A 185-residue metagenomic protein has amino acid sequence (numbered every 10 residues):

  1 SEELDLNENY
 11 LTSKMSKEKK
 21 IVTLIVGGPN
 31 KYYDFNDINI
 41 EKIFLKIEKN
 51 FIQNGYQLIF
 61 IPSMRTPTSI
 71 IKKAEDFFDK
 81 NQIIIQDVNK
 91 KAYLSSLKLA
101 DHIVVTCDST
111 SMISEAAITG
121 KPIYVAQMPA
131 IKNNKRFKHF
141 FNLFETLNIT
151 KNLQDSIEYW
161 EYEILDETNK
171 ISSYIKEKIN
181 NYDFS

Functional and structural regions predicted by a protein language model:
S1-N36, L153, E158-L165: A nucleotide-sugar donor-handling region in carbohydrate enzymes
P29-P62, T66: Conserved catalytic-core segment of nucleotide-activated headgroup transferases in glycan assembly
Y32-Y33, T66-K72, I131-K135: Short, charged/polar "capping" segments at the starts of alpha-helices and the immediately preceding loops
I40, N50, P62-M64, A74 (+2 more regions): Conserved mixed alpha/beta catalytic, RNA-binding, or beta-rich assembly cores of soluble enzyme, regulatory
G55-K90: Catalytic donor nucleotide-activated moiety binding site of glycosyltransferases and closely related
Y93-N134: A donor-sugar binding/catalytic signature common to diverse glycosyltransferases and related nucleotide-sugar
F141-S185: Leloir-type glycosyltransferase catalytic cores
